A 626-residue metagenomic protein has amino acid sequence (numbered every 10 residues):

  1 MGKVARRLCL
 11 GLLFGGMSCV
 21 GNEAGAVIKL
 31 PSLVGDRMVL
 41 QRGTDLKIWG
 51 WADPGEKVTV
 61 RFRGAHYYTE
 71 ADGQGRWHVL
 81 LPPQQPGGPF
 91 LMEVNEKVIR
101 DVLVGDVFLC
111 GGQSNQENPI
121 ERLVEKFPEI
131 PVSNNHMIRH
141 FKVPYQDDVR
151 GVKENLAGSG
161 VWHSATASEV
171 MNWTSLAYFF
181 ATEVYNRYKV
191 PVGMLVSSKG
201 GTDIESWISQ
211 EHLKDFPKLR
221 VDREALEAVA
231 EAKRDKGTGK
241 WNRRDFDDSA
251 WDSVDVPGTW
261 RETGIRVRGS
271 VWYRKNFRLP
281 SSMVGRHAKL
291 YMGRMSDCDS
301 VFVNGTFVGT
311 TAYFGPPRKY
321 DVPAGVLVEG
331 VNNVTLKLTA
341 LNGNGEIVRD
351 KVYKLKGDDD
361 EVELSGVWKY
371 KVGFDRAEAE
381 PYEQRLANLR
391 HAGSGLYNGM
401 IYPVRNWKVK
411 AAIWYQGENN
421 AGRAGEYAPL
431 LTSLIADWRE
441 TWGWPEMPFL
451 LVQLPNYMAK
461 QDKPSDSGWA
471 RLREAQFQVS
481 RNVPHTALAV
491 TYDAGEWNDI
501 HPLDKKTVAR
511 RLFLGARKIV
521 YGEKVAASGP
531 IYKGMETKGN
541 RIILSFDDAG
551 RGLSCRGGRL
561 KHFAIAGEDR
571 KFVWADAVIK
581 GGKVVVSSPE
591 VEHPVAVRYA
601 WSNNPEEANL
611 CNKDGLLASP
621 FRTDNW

Functional and structural regions predicted by a protein language model:
A24-P54, V102-C110, E117, S253-V267 (+3 more regions): Non-catalytic, glycine-rich low-complexity segments
V27, L33-D106, N342-N344: Ser/Thr-rich low-complexity repeats and stalk/linker segments
Q41-T44, G264-R268, R278, K289 (+2 more regions): Surface beta-strand/loop "capping" patches
W49, W251, F277, S281-G305 (+1 more regions): Aromatic-lined ligand-binding clefts that engage carbohydrates, nucleic acids, or primary amines
G64-G87, R294, V301-K354: Beta-strand-rich ligand-recognition modules
H66, A549-W626: C-terminal beta-sandwich/jelly-roll accessory domains of carbohydrate-active enzymes
G87-E96, N333-L336, V595-W601: Short, aromatic- and glycine-rich surface loops/edge beta-strands on solvent-exposed regions
K97-S164, V196-R261, V331-N398, Y402-V409: An acidic-aromatic loop/edge-strand motif
